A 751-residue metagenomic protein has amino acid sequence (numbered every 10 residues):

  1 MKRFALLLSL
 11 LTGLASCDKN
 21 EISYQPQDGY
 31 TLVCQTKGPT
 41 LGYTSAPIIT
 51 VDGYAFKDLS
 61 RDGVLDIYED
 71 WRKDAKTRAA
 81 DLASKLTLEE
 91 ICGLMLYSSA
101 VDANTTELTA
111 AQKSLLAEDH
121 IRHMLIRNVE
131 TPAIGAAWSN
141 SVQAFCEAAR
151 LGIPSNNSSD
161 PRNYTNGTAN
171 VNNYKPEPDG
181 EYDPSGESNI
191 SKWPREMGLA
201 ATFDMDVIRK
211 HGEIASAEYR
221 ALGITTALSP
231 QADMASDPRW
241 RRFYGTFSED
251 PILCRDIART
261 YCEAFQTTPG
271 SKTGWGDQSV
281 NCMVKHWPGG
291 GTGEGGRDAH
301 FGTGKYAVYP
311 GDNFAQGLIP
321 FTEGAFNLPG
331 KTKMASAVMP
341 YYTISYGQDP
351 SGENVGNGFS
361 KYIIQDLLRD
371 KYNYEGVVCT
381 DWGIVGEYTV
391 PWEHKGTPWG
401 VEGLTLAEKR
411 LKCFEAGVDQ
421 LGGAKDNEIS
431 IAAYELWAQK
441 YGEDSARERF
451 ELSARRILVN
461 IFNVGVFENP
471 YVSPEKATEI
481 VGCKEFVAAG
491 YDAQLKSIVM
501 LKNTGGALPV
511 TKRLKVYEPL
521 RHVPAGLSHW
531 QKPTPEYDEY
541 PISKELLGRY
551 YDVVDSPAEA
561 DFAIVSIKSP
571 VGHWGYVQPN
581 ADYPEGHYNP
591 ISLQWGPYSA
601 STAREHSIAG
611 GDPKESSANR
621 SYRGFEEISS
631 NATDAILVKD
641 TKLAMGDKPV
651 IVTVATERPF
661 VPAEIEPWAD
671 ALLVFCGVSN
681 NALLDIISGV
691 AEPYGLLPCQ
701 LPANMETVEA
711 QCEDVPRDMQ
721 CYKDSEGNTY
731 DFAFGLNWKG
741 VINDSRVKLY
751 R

Functional and structural regions predicted by a protein language model:
M1-S23: Bacterial Sec-dependent N-terminal signal peptides
C17-R751: Glycoside hydrolase catalytic-domain context in secreted enzymes
